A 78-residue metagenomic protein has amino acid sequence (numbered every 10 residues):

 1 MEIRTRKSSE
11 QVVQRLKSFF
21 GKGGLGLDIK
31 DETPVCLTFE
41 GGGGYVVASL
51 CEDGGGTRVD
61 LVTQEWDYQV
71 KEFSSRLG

Functional and structural regions predicted by a protein language model:
M1-I29: Terminal, regulation- and interaction-focused segments at domain boundaries
Q14-R15, P34, L61: Alpha-helical structural elements
R15, L37-G42: Short, functional N-terminal and low-complexity linear motifs
L25-K30, F39, S49-L50: Short, exposed beta-strand/loop patches in secreted or surface proteins that constitute
D31-L37, G55: Ser/Thr- and Asn-enriched, surface-exposed coil loops between beta-strands
E40-G78: Beta-strand/loop substructures that line and gate deep hydrophobic ligand-binding cavities in soluble
